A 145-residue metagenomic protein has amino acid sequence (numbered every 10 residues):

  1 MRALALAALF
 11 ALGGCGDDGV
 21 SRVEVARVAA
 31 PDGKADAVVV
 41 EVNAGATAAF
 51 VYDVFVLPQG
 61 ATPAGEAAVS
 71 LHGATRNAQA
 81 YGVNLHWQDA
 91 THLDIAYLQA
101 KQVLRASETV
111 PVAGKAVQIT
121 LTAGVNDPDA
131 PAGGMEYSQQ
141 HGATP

Functional and structural regions predicted by a protein language model:
M1-A7: Sec-dependent signal peptide recognition, specifically the positively charged N-region followed immediately by
R2, G73-P145: Acidic, small-residue rich beta-repeat scaffolds with periodic aromatic anchors
A11-G14: C-terminal motif of bacterial Sec signal peptides marking the signal peptidase cleavage site
G16-D18: Bacterial signal peptide processing site
V20-R27: Surface-exposed ligand/attachment interfaces on beta-rich extracellular proteins
R27-P31, L85-Q88: Structural signature of eukaryotic scaffold interfaces centered on beta-propeller domains
D32-P63: Post-signal-peptide N-terminal segment of Sec-exported extracytoplasmic proteins
V51-N84: Acidic, aromatic-enriched beta-alpha/helix-loop junctions
